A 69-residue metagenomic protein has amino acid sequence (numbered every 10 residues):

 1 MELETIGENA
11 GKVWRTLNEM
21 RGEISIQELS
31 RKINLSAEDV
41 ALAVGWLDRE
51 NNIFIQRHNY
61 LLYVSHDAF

Functional and structural regions predicted by a protein language model:
E2-A10, E23-S25, R57-F69: Short, cationic-aromatic polyanion-contact patches
A10-N18: Hydrophobic residues on short alpha-helical segments
M20-K32: Short acidic, hydrophobic short linear motifs in intrinsically disordered regions
S30, A43, Y60-L61: Residue-level "edge-of-site" marker
L35-W46: Short amphipathic alpha-helical interaction segments
D48-H58: A short, conserved structural fragment
